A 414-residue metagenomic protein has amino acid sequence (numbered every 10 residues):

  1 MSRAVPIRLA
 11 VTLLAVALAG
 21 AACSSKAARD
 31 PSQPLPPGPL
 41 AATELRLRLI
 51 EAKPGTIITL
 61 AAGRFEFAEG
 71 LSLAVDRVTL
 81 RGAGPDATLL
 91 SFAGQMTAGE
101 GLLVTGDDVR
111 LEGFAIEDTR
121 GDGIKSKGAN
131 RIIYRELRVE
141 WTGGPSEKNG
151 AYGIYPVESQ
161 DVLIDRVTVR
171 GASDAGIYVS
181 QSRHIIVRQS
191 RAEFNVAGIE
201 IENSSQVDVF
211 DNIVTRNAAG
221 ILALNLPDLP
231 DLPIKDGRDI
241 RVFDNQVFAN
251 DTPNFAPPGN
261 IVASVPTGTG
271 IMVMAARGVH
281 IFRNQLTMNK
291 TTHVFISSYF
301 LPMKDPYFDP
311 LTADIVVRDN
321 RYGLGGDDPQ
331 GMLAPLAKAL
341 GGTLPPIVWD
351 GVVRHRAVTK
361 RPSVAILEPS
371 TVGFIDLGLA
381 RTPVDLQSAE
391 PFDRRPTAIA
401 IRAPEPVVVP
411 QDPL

Functional and structural regions predicted by a protein language model:
M1-V11: Bacterial N-terminal signal peptides that target proteins for export
G20-A22: C-terminal motif of bacterial Sec signal peptides marking the signal peptidase cleavage site
S24-K26: Bacterial signal peptide processing site
P34-T43, I57, R77-G121, G143: Right-handed parallel beta-helix/beta-spiral solenoid domain characteristic of secreted/periplasmic
L45-A52, E66-V75, L80, S91 (+4 more regions): Short, T/G/N/S-enriched strand-turn elements that build extracellular solenoid repeat scaffolds
R46, A68, F92-L102, D118-K125 (+7 more regions): Extracellular beta-strand/beta-solenoid scaffold signature
A61, A83-D86, D107-D118, N130-G143 (+6 more regions): Right-handed parallel beta-helix
P302, Y307-L414: Acidic, glycine- and Ser/Thr-rich low-complexity intrinsically disordered tracts in extracellular/secreted proteins
